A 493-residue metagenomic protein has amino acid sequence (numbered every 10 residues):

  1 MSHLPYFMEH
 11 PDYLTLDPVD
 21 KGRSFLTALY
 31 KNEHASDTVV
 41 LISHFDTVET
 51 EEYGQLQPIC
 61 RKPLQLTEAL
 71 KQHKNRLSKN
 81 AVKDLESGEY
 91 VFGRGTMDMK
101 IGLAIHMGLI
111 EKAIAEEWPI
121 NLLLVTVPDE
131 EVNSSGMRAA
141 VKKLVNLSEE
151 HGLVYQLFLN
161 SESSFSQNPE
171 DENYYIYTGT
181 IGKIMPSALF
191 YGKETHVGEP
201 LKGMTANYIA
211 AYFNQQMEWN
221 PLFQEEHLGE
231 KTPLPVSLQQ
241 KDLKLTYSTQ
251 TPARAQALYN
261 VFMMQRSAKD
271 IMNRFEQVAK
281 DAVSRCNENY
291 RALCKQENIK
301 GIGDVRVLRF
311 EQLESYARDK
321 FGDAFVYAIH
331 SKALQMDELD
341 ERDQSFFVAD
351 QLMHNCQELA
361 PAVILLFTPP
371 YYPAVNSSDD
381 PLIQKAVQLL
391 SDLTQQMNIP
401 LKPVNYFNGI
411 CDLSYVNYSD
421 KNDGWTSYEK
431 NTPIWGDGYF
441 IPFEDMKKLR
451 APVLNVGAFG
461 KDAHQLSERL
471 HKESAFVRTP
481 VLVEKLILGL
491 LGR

Functional and structural regions predicted by a protein language model:
M1-R94, A115-I120: Acidic/His- and Gly-rich active-site-bordering loop/insert found across diverse amide/peptide-bond hydrolases
T47, A188-T195, M263, V453-Q465: A glycine-centered beta->alpha junction motif in the catalytic cores of kinase/phosphotransferase enzymes
S87-G179: Acidic/histidine-rich catalytic neighborhood of metal-dependent amide-processing enzymes
V91-A104, P200-N207, E473-V477: Short, conserved micro-motifs enriched in small and acidic residues
M107-A115, Y212-W219, E484-L488: Short glycine/serine- and small hydrophobic-enriched flexible loop segments
E116-E117, Y177-K183, Y247-A253, N355-L359 (+1 more regions): Short glycine/proline-enriched loop/turn "hinge" motifs that connect secondary-structure elements and lie
V145-F347: Midchain, well-structured core segments that form catalytic/ion-binding scaffolds
K295-R493: An extended, acidic, His-containing surface patch that forms the Zn2+-binding/catalytic region of metallohydrolases
